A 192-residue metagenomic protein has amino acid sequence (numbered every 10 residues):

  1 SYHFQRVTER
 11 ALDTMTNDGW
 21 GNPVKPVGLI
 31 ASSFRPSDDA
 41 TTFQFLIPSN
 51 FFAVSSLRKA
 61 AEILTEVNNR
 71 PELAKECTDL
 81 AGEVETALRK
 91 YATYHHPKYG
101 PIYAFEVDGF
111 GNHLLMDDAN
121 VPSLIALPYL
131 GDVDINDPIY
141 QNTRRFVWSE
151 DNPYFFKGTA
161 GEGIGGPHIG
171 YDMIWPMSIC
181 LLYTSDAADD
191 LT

Functional and structural regions predicted by a protein language model:
S1-Q44: Active-site acid/base region of carbohydrate-active enzymes
Y2-R6, F45, R58-P138, T192: Catalytic cores of carbohydrate-active enzymes
D13-N17, E85-Y91, T143: A broad, low-specificity signal for short, low-complexity segments enriched in glycine/proline and polar/charged
P36-N50, A104-L124, D132-V133, F156-L182: Solvent-exposed loop and edge beta-strand segments that line ligand/cofactor-binding and catalytic clefts
Y140-T143, V147-D151: Detector for outer-membrane/organellar transmembrane beta-barrel domains, recognizing the amphipathic beta-strand
Y183-A188: Conserved small/polar residues in nucleotide/adenosyl-binding loops
